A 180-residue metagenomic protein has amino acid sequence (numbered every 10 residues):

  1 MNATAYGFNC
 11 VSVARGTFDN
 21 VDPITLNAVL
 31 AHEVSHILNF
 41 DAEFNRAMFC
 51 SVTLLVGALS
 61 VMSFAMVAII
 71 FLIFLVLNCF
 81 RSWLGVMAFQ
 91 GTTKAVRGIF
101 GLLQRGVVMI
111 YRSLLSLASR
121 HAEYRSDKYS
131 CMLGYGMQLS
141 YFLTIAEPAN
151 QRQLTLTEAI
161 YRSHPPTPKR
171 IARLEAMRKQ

Functional and structural regions predicted by a protein language model:
M1-F8, G101, M109-H121, R125 (+1 more regions): Active-site-proximal gating segments in proteases and membrane effectors
M1-V34, L38-A42, R152-Q153: Peri-catalytic and regulatory segments of divalent metal-dependent proteins
S12-R15, S60, A159-H164: Short, structured secondary-structure boundary patches
D19-N20, T25, I69, P166-R170: Short, basic, helix/turn surface patches
V34-S51, Y135-Q138: Catalytic Zn2+-binding segment of zinc metalloproteases
A42, L59, M66, N150-L154: Short amphipathic alpha-helical interaction/hinge segments
C50-L59: Functional transmembrane or membrane-interface alpha-helices that line membrane-embedded catalytic, ligand-binding
V56, F64-Y141: Metalloprotease/metallohydrolase-associated module, dominated by Zn2+-dependent proteases
